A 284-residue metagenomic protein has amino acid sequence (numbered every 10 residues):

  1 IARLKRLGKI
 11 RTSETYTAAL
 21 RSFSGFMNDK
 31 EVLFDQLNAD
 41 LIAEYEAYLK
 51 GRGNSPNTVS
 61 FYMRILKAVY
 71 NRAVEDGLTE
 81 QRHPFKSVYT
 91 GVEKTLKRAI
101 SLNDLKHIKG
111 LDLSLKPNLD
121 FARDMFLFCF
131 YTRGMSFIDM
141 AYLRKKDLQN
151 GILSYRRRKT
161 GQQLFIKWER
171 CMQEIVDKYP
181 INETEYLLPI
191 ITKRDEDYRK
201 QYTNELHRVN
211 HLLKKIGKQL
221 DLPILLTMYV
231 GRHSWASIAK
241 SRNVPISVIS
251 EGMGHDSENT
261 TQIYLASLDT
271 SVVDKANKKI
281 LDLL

Functional and structural regions predicted by a protein language model:
A2-R11, L20-L96, L111-S114: N-terminal core-binding DNA-recognition domain of tyrosine recombinases/integrases
H83-F137: Basic, Lys/Arg- and aromatic-enriched nucleic-acid-binding interface segment
A99, R157-G161, M253-K278: Catalytic-site neighborhood detector that most strongly recognizes the C-terminal catalytic loop/helix of tyrosine
L105, E169-P223: Active-site/catalytic core of tyrosine-dependent DNA strand-transfer enzymes
G110, S114-P117, N210-E251: Short, basic (Lys/Arg/His-rich) helix/loop patches that form interaction surfaces in the mid-to-C-terminal regions
Y142-K178: Conserved tyrosine-mediated DNA breakage-rejoining catalytic core shared by Y-recombinases
K146-S154, L222-I224, V244-I263: Short, polar N-cap/turn motifs at the start of nucleic acid-interacting alpha helices
F165-R170, E174, K178-Y179, A266-L284: DNA/chromatin major-groove-contacting recognition/catalytic segments
